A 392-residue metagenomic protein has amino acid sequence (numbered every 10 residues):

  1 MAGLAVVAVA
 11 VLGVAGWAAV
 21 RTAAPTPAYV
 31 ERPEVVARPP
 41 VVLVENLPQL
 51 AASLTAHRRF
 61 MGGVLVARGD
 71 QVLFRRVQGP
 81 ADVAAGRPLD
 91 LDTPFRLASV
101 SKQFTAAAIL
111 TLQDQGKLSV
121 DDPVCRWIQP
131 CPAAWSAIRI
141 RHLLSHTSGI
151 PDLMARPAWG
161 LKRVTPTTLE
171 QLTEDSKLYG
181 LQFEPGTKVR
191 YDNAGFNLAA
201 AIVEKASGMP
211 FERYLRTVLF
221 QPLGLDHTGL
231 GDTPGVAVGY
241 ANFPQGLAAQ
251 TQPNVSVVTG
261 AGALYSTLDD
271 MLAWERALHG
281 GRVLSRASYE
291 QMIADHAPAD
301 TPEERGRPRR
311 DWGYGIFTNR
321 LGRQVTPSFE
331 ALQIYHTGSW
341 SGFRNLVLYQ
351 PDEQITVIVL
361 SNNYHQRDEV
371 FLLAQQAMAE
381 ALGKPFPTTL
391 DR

Functional and structural regions predicted by a protein language model:
M1-V7: N-terminal Sec-pathway targeting helices
A8-A19: Hydrophobic alpha-helical membrane-insertion segments, chiefly the h-region of N-terminal signal peptides
A23, P27-A28, E34-V41, A297 (+3 more regions): Short, gly/Ser/Thr-rich active-site loops of penicillin-recognizing serine hydrolases
R38-F95, K117-D122: Short, conserved catalytic-motif segment at the N-terminal edge
P80-V83, V255, Y364-Q366: A short acidic/small-residue loop/turn micro-motif
V120-A134, L223: Short, glycine/proline-biased beta-turn/loop segments that scaffold the active-site neighborhood
W135-S339: Short, surface-exposed loop or secondary-structure junction motifs that flank catalytic or metal-binding residues
H336, R344-N363: Short, well-ordered beta-strand elements
